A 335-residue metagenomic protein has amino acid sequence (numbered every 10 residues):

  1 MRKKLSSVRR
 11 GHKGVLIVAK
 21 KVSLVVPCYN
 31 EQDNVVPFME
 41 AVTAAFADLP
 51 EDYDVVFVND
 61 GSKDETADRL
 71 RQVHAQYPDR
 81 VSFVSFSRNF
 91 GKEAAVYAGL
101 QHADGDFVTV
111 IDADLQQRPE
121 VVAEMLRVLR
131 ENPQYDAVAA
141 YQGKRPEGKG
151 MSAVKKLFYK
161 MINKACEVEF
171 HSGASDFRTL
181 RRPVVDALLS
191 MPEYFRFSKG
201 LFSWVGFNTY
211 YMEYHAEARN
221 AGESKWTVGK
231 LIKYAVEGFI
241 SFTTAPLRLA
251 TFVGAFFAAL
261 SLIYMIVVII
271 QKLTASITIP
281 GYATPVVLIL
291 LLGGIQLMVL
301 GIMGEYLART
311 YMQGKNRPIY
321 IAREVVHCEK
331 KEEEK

Functional and structural regions predicted by a protein language model:
R2, G14-A19, F197-K335: Hydrophobic helical membrane-anchoring modules
S6-S7: Serine residues within intrinsically disordered or low-complexity segments
K13-K149: Structured catalytic core of nucleotide-sugar glycosyltransferases
L24, V42, G99, D114 (+5 more regions): Residue-level signature of catalytic and energy-coupling elements of molecular machines, predominantly ATP/GTP-dependent
T43, A47, H74, L126-R130 (+6 more regions): Signal for well-folded cores of large energy- and translation-related assemblies
D64, R178-R181, G254, G294: Residue-level detector of functionally special positions within alpha-helical transmembrane segments of multi-pass
Q72, V84-R88, K92-H102, F107 (+2 more regions): Acceptor/aglycone-binding surface of glycosyltransferases and processive sugar-polymer synthases
